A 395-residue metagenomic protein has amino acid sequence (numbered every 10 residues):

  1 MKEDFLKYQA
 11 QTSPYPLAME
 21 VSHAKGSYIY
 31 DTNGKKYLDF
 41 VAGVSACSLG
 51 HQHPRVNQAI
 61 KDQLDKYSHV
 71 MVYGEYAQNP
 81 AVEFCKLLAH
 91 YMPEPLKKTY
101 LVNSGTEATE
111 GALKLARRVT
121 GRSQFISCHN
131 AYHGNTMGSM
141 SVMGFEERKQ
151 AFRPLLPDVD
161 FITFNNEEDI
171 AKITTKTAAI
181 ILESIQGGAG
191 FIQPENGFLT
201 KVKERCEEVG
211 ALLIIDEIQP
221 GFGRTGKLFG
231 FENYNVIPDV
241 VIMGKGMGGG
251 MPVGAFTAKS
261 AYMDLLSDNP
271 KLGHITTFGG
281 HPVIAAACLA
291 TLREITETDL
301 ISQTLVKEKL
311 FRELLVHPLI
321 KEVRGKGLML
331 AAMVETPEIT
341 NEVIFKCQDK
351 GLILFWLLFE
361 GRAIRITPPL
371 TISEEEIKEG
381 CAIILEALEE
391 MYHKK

Functional and structural regions predicted by a protein language model:
M1-K395: Conserved N-terminal phosphate-binding loop of PLP-dependent enzymes in the Aspartate aminotransferase
